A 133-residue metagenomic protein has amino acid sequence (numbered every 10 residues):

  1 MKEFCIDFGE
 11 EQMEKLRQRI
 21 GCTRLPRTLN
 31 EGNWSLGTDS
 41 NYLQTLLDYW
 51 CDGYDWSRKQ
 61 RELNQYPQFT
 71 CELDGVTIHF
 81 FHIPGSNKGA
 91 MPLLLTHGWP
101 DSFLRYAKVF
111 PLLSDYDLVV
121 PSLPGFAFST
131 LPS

Functional and structural regions predicted by a protein language model:
M1-T23: Mature N-terminal segment immediately following signal peptide/propeptide cleavage in secreted/periplasmic
F4, C22-L25, N41-S133: Catalytic cores of eukaryotic secretory-pathway lumenal/extracellular enzymes that build and remodel glycoconjugates
P26-E31: Zn2+-dependent metallopeptidase catalytic domains
